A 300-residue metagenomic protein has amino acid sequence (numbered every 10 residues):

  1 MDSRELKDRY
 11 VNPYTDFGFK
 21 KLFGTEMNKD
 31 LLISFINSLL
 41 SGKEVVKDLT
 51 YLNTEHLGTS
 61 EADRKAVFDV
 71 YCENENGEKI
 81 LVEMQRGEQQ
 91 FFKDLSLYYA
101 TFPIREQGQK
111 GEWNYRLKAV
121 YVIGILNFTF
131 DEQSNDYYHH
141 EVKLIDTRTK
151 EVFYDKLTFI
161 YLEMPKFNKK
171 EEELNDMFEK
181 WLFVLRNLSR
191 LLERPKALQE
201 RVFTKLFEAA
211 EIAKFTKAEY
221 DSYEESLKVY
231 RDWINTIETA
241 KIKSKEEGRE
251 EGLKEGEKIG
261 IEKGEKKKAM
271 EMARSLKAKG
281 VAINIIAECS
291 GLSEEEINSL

Functional and structural regions predicted by a protein language model:
M1-L300: Elongated, amphipathic alpha-helical interaction scaffolds
